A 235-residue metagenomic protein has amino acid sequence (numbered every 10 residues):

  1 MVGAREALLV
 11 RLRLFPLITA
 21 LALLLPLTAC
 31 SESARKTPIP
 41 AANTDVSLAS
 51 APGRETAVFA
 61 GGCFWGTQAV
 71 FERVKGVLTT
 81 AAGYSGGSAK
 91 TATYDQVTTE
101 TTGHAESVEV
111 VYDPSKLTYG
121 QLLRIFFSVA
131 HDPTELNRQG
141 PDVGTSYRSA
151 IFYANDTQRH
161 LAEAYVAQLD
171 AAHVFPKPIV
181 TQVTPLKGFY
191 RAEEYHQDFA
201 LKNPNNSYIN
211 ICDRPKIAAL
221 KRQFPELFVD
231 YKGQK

Functional and structural regions predicted by a protein language model:
V2, L12, I18, L24-K235: Flexible coil/turn and secondary-structure edge motifs
A4-A7: Intrinsic, low-complexity polybasic segments
